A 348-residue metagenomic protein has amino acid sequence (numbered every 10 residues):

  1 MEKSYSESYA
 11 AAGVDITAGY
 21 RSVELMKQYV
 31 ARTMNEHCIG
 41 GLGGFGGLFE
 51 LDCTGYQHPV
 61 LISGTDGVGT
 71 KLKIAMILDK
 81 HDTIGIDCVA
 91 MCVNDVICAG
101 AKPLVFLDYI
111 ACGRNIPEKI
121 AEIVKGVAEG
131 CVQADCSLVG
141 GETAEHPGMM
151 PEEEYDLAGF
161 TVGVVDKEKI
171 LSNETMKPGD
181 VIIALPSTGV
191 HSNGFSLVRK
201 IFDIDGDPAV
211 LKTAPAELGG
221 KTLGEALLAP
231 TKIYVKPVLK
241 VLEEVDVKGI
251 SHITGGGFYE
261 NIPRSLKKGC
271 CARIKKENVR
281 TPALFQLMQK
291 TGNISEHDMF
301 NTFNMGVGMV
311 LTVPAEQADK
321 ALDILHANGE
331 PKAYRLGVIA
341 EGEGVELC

Functional and structural regions predicted by a protein language model:
E2-A12, K119-S137, M150-L157, D207-K212 (+2 more regions): Glycine-/charge-enriched secondary-structure boundary and capping motifs
E2-H37: N-terminal amphipathic/basic leader segments beginning at the initiator methionine
D15, D66, G179, H252 (+1 more regions): Residue-level signature of catalytic and energy-coupling elements of molecular machines, predominantly ATP/GTP-dependent
S22, M26, L48, C92-V93 (+5 more regions): Buried hydrophobic packing segments
V23, A121-V124, F195: Hydrophobic face of alpha-helices
Q28-T188: Glycine-rich phosphate/pyrophosphate-binding loop regions near the starts of catalytic domains
C53-T54, G67-V68, V162-V164, T188-V190 (+4 more regions): Short, glycine-/Ser/Thr-/acidic-enriched flexible segments
D156, K169-L223: Short, acidic (Asp/Glu-rich) active-site segment that either coordinates a divalent metal cofactor
